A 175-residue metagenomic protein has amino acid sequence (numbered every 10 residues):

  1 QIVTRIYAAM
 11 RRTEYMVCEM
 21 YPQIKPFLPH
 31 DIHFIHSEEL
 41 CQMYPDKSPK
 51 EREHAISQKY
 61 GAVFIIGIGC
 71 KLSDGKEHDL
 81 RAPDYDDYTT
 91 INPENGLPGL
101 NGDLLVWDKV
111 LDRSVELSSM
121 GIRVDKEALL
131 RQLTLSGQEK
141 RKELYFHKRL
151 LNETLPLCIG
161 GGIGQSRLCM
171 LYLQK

Functional and structural regions predicted by a protein language model:
Q1-K175: Structured aminoacyl-transfer and RNA-binding surfaces used for tRNA recognition/handling in the translation apparatus
